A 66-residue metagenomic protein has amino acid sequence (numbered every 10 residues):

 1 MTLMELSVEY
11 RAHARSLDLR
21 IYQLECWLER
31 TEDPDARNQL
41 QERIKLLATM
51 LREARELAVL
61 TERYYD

Functional and structural regions predicted by a protein language model:
M1-E29, V59-Y64: N-terminal acidic leader/helix
R11, P34-L46: Short, charged, amphipathic alpha-helical segments
E25, E32, A48-T49: Helix-capping and short linker residues that terminate individual alpha-solenoid repeat units
R43-Y65: Amphipathic alpha-helical coiled-coil segments
